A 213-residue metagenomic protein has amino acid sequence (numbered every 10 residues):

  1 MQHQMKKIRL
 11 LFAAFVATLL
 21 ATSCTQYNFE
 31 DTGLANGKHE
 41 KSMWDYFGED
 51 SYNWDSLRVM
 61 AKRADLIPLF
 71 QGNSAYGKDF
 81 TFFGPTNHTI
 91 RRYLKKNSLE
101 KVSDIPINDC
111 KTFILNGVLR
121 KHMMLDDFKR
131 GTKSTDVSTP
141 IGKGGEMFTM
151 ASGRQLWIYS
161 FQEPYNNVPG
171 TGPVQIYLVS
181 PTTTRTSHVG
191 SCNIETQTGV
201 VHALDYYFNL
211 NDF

Functional and structural regions predicted by a protein language model:
M1-C24: Sec-dependent bacterial lipoprotein signal peptides
I8, C24-F213: Mature, structured domains of secreted/extracytosolic soluble proteins
